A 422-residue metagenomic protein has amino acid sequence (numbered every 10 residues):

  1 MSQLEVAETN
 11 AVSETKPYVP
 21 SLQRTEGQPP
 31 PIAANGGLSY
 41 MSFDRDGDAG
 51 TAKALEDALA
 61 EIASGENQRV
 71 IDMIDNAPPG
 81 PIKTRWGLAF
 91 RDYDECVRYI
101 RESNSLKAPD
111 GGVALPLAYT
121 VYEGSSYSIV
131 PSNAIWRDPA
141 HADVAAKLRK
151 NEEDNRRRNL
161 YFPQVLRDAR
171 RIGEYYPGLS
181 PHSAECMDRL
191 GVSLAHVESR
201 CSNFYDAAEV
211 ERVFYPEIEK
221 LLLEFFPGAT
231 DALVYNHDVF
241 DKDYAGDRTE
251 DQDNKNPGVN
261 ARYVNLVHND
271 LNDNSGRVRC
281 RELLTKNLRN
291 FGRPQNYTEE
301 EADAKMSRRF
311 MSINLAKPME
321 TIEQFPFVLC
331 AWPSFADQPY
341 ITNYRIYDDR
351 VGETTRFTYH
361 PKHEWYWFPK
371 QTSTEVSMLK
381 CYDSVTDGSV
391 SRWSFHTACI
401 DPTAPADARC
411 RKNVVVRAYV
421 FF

Functional and structural regions predicted by a protein language model:
M1-P20: PEST-like, low-complexity acidic/proline-rich intrinsically disordered segments, predominantly at protein N-termini
P17-G27, P31-N35, S39, D44-D46 (+11 more regions): Non-heme Fe(II) oxygenase catalytic core, chiefly the N-lobe of the double-stranded beta-helix
G37, D46-D48, L55, L59: Terminal domain-start leader segments
G47-D48, S64-N67, P79-G80, D92 (+1 more regions): Intrinsically disordered, low-complexity coil/linker segments enriched for acidic/polar and small residues
A52, E56-A63, I71-D75, V97 (+1 more regions): Residue-level detector of alpha-helical secondary structure
E353-F422: Catalytic core of Fe(II)/2-oxoglutarate
